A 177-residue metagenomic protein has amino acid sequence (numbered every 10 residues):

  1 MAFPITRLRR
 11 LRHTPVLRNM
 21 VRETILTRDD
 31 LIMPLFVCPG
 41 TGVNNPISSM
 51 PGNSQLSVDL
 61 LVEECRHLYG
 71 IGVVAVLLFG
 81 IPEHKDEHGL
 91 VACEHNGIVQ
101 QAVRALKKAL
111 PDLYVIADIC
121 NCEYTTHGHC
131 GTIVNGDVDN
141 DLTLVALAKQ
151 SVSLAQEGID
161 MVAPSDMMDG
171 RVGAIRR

Functional and structural regions predicted by a protein language model:
A2-T6, T14, E23-I32, C38-R177: Alpha/beta enzyme core
